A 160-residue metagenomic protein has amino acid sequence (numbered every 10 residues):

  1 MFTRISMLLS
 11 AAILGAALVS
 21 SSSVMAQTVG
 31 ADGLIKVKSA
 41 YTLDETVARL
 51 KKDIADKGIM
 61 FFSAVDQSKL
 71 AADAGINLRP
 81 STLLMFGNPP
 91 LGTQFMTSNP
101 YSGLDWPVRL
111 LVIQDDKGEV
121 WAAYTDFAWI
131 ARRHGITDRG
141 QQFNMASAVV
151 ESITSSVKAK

Functional and structural regions predicted by a protein language model:
M1-A11: Bacterial N-terminal signal peptides that target proteins for export
S10-S21: Bacterial N-terminal signal peptides
A26-G58: Terminal, regulation- and interaction-focused segments at domain boundaries
S39-V47, A64, I136-F143, S147: Solvent-exposed, acidic/flexible segments
D44-V47, K51, S68, S147-T154: Extracytoplasmic/secreted envelope proteins and their assembly/folding machinery, especially bacterial periplasmic
K51, A55-V108, V112: Compact, glycine-rich, soluble single-domain proteins
R109-I136: Beta-strand/loop substructures that line and gate deep hydrophobic ligand-binding cavities in soluble
F127-K160: C-terminal partner/receptor-binding element of secreted or periplasmic proteins
